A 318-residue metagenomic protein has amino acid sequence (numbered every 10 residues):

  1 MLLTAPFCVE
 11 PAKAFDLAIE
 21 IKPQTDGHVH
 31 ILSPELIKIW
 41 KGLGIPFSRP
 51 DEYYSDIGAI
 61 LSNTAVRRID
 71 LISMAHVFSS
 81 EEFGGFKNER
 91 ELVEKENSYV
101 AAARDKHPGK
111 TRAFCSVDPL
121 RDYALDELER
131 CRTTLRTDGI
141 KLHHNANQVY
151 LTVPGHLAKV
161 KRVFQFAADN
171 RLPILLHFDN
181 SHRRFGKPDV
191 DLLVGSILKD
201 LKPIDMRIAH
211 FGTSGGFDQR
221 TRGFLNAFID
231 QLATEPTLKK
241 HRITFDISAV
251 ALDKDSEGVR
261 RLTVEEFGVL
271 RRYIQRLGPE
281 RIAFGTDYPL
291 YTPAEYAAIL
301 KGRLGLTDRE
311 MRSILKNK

Functional and structural regions predicted by a protein language model:
M1-G27, I31, E35-R68, E129-R130 (+2 more regions): Mid-to-C-terminal alpha-helical segments outside catalytic/metal-binding sites
A12-E20, Y53-T64, L125-T133, K161-F166 (+3 more regions): Short amphipathic alpha-helices and their capping/turn segments at secondary-structure boundaries
Q24-G27, L71-I72, F114-C115, K141 (+3 more regions): Active-site neighborhood of phospho(di)ester-bond hydrolases with catalytic His/Asp-centered motifs
H28, V100, C131, I140 (+5 more regions): Conserved, mostly hydrophobic/aromatic
V29, K41-N88, K110-S116, D138-G139 (+1 more regions): Divalent metal-dependent hydrolysis catalytic cores, especially in the metallo-beta-lactamase
H30, M74, S116-L120, H143-N147 (+4 more regions): Active-site beta-loop-alpha junctions enriched in small/polar residues
E82-P188: Active-site gating/metal-coordination segments in enzymes
D138-G139, T152-A283: Catalytic pocket-lining loop regions of alpha/beta-barrel enzymes, especially the amidohydrolase/enolase/GH5 lineages
